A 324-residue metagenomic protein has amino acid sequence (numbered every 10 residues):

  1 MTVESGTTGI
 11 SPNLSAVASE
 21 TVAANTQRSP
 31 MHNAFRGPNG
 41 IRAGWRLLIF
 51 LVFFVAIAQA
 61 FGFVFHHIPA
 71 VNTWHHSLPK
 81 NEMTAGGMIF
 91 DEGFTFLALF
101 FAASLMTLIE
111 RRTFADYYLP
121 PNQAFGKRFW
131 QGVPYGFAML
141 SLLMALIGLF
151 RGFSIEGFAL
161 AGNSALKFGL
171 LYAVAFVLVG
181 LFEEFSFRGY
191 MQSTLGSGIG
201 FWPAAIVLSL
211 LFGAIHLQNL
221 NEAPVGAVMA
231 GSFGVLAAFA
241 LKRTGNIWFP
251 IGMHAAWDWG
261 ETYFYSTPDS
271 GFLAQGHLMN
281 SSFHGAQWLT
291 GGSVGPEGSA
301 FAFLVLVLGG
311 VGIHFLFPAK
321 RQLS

Functional and structural regions predicted by a protein language model:
M1-F114, Y118, T262-S324: N-terminal, membrane-interfacial amphipathic/helix-forming hydrophobic leader that caps and precedes the first
G9, F61-F90, L108, R112-F185 (+1 more regions): Juxtamembrane helix-loop-helix connectors linking adjacent transmembrane helices in multi-pass membrane enzymes
V17-A18, N25, F182-V207, F239-N246: Membrane-interface helix/loop boundary segments of multi-pass membrane proteins
G44, L48-V52, I89, F129-P134 (+5 more regions): Hydrophobic alpha-helical transmembrane segments
E92-F101, L166-A173, A227-S232, L304: Membrane-embedded alpha-helical segments of multi-pass membrane proteins, especially the transmembrane helices
L140-S141, Y172, F176, G200-L217 (+1 more regions): Small-polar-interrupted transmembrane alpha-helices in polytopic inner-membrane proteins
F158, I215-P224: Membrane-interface helix caps and helix-loop-helix hairpins in membrane proteins
L211-F212, M229, M253-D258: Transmembrane alpha-helical core residues of multi-pass small-molecule transporters, especially secondary transporters
